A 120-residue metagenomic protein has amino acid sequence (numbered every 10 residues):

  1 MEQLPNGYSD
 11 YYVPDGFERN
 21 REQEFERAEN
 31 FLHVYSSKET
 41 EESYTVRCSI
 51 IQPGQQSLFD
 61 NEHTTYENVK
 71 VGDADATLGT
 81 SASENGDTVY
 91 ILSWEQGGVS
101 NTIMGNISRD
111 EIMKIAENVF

Functional and structural regions predicted by a protein language model:
M1-Q96: Short, solvent-exposed recognition patches
G97-F120: Surface-exposed amphipathic alpha-helical segments
